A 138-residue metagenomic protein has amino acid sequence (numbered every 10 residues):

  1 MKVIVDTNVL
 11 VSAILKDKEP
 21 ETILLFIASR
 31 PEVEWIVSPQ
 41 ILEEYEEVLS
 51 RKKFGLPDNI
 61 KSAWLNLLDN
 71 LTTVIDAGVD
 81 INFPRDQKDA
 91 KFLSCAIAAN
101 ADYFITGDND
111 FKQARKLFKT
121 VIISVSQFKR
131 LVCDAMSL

Functional and structural regions predicted by a protein language model:
M1-K18: Metal-dependent nucleic-acid phosphoesterase active-site entry motif
V5, P20-S50: PIN/NYN-family metal-dependent endoribonuclease catalytic core
D6-T7, V37-S38, G107-D108, S124: A secondary-structure boundary/capping signal
V9-L10, I41, D110-F111: Alpha-helix capping/helix-boundary segments
F54-G55: Membrane interface segments of multi-pass transport proteins and intramembrane proteases
D58-D69: Short, well-structured alpha-helical segments
N70-F104, N109, Q113: Active-site neighborhoods of divalent-metal-dependent phosphate/nucleic-acid chemistry enzymes
A99, N109-L138: Acidic, PIN/NYN-like endoribonuclease modules and their adjacent C-terminal/linker elements
